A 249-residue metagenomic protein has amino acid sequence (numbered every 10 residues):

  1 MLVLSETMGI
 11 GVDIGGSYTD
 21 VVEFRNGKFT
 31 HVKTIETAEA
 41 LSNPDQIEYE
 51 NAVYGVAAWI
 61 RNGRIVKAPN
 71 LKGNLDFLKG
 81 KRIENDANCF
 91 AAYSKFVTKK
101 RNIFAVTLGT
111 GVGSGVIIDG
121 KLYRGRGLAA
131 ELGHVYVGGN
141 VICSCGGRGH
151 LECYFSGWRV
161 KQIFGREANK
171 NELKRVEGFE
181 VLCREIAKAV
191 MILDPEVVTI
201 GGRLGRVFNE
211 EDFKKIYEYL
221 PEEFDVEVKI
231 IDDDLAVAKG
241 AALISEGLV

Functional and structural regions predicted by a protein language model:
M1-N51, I60-G63, K79, S94-K99 (+1 more regions): ATP-binding/phosphotransfer module of carbohydrate and carboxylate kinases, centering on a glycine-rich
D13, V53-A57, E84, F104-G111 (+1 more regions): Short beta-strand segments
V32-T34, A68, A92, G125: Residue-level detector of high-confidence beta-strand sites
R64-N74: A charged helix-plus-loop insertion that forms the helical arch/lid used to bind and gate nucleic-acid substrates
N70-L71, R82-N88, A105-L108, K229-A238: Active-site nucleophile and cofactor-binding loops and adjacent substrate-binding regions of central metabolic enzymes
F77-I103: Active-site neighborhood for divalent-cation/phosphate handling
N88, G111, G205: Catalytic metal-binding/acid-base residues of hydrolase active sites
R101-Y154: Glycine-rich phosphate-binding loop of actin/hexokinase-like ATP-binding domains
